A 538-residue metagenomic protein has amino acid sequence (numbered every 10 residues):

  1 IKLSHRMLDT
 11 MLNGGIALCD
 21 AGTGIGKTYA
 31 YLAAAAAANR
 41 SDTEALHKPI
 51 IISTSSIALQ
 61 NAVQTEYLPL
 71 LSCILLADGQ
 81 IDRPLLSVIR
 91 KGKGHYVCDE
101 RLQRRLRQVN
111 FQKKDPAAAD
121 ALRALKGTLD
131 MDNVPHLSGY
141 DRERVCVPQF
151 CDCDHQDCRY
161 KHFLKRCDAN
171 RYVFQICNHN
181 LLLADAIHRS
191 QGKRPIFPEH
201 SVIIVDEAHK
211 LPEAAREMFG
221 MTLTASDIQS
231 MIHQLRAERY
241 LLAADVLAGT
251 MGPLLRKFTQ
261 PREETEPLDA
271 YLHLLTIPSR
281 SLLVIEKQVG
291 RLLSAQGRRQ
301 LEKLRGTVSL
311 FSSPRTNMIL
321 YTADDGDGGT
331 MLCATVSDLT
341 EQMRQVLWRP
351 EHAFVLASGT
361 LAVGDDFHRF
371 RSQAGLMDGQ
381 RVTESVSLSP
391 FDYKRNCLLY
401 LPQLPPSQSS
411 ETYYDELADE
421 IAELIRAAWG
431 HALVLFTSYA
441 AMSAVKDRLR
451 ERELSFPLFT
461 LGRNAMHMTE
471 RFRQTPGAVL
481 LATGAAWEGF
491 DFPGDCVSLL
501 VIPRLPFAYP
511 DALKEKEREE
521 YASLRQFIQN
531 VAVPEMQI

Functional and structural regions predicted by a protein language model:
I1-D20: Conserved pre-motif I regulatory segment
L8-D9, T28-A45, E66-L70: Walker A/P-loop NTP-binding motif
Y31, A37, A58-N61, T65-P69 (+2 more regions): Signature of the SF2 helicase/ATPase Hel1-core->accessory helical subdomain module
D42-Q175, H179-L183, R280, V284 (+3 more regions): A substrate-engagement module of RecA-like helicase motors
P148-Q175, A186-R194, L283-Q403, T412 (+3 more regions): A contiguous, basic/glycine-rich beta-loop/short-helix subdomain that forms a polymer-engagement track
Q345, P402-T437: Conserved interdomain hinge at the start of the Helicase C-terminal
P402-T412, N464-I538: Conserved RecA-like P-loop NTPase helicase motor core
T437-G462: Conserved helicase motor "Helicase C" RecA-like lobe of SF1/SF2 P-loop NTPases
